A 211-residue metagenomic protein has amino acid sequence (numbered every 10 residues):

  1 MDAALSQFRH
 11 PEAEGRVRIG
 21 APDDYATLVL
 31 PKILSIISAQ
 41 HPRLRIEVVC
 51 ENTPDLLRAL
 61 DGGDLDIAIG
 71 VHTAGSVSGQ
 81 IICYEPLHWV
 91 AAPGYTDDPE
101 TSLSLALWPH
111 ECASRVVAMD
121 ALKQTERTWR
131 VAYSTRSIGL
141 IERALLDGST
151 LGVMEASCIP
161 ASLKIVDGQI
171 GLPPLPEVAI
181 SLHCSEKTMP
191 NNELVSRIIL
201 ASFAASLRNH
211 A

Functional and structural regions predicted by a protein language model:
M1-P11, L182: Alpha-helical linker/hinge and terminal dimerization helices associated with HTH transcriptional regulators
E14-G75: Central regulatory/effector-binding core of bacterial HTH transcription factors
R45-E51, T128-S137: Short beta-strand-to-loop elements that line the ligand-binding cleft of bilobed periplasmic-binding protein-like
D61-I69, L87, L145-L151: Alpha-to-beta junction loops
A74, Q80-P93, P99-T101, L172-A179: Short Pro/Gly-enriched coil loops immediately N-terminal to beta-strands
V77-Q80, L146-T188: Beta-alpha-beta core module
S104-T125, N192: Secondary-structure junction motif
G171-A211: A late-sequence structural motif
